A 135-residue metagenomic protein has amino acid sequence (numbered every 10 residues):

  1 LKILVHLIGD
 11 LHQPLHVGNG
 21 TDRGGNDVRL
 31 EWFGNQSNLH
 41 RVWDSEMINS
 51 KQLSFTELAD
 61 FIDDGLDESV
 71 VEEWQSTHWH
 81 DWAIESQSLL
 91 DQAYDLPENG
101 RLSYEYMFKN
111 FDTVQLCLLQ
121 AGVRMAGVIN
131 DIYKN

Functional and structural regions predicted by a protein language model:
L1-N19: Active-site alpha-helical segments that house and flank conserved acidic catalytic motifs for diphosphate chemistry
G20-G24: Interfacial helix-loop-helix junctions of multi-pass membrane proteins
D27-C117: An amphipathic alpha-helical core segment
G122: C-terminal substrate/ligand-recognition segments
M125: Divalent metal-coordination and catalytic microenvironments
I129-N135: Surface-exposed helix-capping loop/turn segments at secondary-structure junctions
